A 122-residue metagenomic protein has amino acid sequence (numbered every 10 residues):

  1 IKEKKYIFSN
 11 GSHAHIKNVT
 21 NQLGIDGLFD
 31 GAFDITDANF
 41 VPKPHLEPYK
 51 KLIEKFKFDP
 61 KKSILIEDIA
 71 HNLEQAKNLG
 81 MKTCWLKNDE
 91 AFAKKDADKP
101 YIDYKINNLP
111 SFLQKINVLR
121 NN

Functional and structural regions predicted by a protein language model:
I1-E3: A short, Lys/Arg-enriched amphipathic alpha-helix followed by its capping loop at the start of a domain
Y6: Catalytic donor-sugar/metal-binding loop of nucleotide-sugar-dependent glycosyltransferases
S9: Conserved phosphate-coupling serine/threonine residues in phosphotransfer and NTP-handling enzymes
H13, K17-N122: Asp-based, Mg2+/Mn2+-dependent phosphohydrolase catalytic module
